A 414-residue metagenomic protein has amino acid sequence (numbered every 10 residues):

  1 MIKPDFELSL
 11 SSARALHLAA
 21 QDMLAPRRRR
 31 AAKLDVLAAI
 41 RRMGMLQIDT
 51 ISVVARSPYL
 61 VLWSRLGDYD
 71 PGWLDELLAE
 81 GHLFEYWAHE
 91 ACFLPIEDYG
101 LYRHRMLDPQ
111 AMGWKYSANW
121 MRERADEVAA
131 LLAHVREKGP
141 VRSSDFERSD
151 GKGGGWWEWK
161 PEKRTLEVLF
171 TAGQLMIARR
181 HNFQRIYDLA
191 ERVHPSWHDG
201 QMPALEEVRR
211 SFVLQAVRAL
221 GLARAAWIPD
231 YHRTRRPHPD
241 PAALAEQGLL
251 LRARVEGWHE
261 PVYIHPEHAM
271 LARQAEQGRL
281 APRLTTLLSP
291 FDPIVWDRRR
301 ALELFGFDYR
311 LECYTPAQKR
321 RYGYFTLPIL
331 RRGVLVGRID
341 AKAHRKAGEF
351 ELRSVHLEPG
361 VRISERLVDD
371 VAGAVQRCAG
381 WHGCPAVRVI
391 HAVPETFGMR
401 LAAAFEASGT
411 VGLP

Functional and structural regions predicted by a protein language model:
M1-P414: Long, charged, low-complexity, helical-prone intrinsically disordered regions
